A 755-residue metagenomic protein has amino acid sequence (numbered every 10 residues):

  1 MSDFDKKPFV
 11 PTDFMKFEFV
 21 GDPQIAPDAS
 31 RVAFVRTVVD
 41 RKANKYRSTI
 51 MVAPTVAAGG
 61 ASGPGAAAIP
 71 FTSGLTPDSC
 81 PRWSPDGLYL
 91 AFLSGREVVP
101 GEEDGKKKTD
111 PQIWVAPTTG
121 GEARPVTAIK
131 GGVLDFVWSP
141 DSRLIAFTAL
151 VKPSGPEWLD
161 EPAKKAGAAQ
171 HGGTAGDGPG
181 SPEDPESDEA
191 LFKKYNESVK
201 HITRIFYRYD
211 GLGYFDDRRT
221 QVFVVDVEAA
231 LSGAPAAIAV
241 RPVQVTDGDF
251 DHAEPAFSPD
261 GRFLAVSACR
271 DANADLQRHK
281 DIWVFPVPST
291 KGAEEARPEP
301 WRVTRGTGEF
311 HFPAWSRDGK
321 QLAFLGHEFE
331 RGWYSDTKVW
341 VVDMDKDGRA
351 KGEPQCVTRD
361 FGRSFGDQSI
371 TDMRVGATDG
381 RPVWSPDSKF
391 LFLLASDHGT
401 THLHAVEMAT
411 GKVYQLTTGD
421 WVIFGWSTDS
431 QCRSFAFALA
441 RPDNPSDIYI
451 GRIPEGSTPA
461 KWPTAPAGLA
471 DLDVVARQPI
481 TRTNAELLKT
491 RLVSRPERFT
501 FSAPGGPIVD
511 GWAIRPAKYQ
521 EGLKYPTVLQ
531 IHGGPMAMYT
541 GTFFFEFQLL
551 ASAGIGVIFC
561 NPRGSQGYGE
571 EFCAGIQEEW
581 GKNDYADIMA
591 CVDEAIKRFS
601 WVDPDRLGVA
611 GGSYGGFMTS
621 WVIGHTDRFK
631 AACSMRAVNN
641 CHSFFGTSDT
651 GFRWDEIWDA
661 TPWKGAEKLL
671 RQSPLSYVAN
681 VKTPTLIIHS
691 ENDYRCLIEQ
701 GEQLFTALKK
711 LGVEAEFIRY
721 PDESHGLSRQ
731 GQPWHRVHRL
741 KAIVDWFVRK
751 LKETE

Functional and structural regions predicted by a protein language model:
D22-Q24, A146-A149, K194-R204, R208-Q221 (+9 more regions): Non-catalytic accessory segments flanking enzyme active sites
P27-D28, P85-D86, P140-D141, P259-D260 (+3 more regions): Residue-level detector of Asp-centered blade-edge/turn motifs that repeat once per structural unit in beta-propeller
V32, G87-L90, I145, L264 (+3 more regions): Hydrophobic beta-strand positions that form the internal "hydrophobic ladder" of WD40/Gbeta-like beta-propeller blades
R36-T49, F71-S79, A91-W114, E122 (+11 more regions): A flexible loop/linker signature enriched in serine peptidases of the S9 family
T55-A58, P117-G121, V227-A230, V287-T290 (+3 more regions): Short loop/turn segments that connect beta-strands within beta-propeller blades
R363, W462, P466-A476, T481-D605 (+3 more regions): Cap/lid segment of the alpha/beta-hydrolase catalytic domain
E546, S552, F559-E755: Active-site-proximal cap/loop segments of hydrolase catalytic domains
